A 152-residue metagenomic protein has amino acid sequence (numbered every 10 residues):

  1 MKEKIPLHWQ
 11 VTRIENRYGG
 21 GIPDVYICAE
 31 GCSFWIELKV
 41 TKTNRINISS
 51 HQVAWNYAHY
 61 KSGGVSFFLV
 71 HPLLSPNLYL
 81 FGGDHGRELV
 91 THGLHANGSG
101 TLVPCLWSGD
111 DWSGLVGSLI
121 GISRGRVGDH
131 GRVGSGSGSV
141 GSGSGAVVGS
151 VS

Functional and structural regions predicted by a protein language model:
M1-N16: Acidic-basic catalytic patches of nuclease active cores, encompassing PD-(D/E)XK and other metal-cofactor nuclease
G21: Beta-rich catalytic cores
V25-I27, C32-K42: Conserved catalytic cores of phosphodiester-cleaving nucleases, focusing on short active-site segments
K42-V53: Active-site-adjacent loop/helix micro-motif of nuclease/hydrolase catalytic cores
V53-H59: Aromatic- and charge-enriched substrate-recognition/interaction segments in catalytic or ligand-/protein-binding
Y60-E88: Nucleic-acid nuclease catalytic cores
G86-T101: Short, electropositive alpha-helical surface patch
S99-S137, V147-S152: Charged phosphate-binding loop/patch that engages nucleotide di/tri-phosphates or the phosphate backbone of nucleic
